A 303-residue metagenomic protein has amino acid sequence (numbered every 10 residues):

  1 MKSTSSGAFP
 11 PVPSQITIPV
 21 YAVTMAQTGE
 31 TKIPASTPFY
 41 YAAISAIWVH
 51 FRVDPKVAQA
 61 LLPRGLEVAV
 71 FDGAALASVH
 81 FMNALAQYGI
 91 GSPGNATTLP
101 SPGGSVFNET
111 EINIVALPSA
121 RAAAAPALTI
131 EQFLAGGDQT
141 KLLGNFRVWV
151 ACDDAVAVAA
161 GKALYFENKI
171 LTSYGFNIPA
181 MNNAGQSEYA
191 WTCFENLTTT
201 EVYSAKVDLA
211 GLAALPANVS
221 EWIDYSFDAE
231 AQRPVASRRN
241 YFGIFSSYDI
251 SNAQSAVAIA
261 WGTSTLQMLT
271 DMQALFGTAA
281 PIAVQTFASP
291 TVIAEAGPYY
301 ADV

Functional and structural regions predicted by a protein language model:
S3-K32, V150-V303: Interaction-surface and assembly-scaffold signal
G7-Y21, A26-G29, R64-A116, V284: A generic "folded-domain core" signal
I33-H80: N-terminal ordered "arm"
R52, R64, H80, R121 (+3 more regions): Arginine residue identity/basic-tract feature
A58, A116, L266: Functionally constrained cores in energy, signaling, and assembly domains
L62-R64, G94, A163, K206: Surface-exposed beta-strand edges and their flanking turn/coil or helix-capping segments
Q87-T199: Aromatic- and glycine-enriched beta-alpha-beta binding-site module
